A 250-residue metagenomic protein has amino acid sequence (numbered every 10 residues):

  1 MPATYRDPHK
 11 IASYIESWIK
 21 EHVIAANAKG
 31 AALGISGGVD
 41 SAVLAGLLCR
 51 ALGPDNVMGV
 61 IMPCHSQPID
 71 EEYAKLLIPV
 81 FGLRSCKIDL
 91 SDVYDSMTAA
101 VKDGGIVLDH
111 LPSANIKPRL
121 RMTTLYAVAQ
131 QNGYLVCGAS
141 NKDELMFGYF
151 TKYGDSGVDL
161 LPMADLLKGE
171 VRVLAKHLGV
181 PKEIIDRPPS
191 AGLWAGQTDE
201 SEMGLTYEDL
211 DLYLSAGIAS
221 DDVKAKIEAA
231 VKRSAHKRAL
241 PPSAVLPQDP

Functional and structural regions predicted by a protein language model:
M1-L33, L47-R50, D55-M58, H65-S66 (+5 more regions): ATP/NTP-dependent adenylation/nucleotidyl-transfer catalytic domains that generate, transfer, or process NMP-activated
G38: Conserved G/P- and acidic residue-centered "switch" motifs that form tight phosphate/ATP-binding loops in soluble
S41: Catalytic nucleophile loop
A45, E71-E72: Conserved strand-to-helix beginnings and helix N-cap segments that scaffold or border functional pockets
D70, R121: Conserved donor sugar-nucleotide recognition element shared by glycan-biosynthetic enzymes
